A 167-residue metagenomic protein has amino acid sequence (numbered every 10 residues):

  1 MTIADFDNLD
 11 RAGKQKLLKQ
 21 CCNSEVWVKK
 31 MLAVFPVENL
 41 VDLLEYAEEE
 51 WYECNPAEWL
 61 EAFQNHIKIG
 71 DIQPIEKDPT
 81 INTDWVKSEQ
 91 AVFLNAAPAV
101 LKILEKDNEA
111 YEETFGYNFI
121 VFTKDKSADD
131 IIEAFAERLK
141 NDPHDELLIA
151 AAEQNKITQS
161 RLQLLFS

Functional and structural regions predicted by a protein language model:
M1-L9, K19-C21, V26-D107, I157-S167: Aromatic-anchored, charged helix-turn/loop surface patch used as a conserved interaction hotspot
K16, E25, K29, A57-E61 (+4 more regions): Non-catalytic, well-ordered alpha-helical scaffold segments
L17-L18, D142: Long amphipathic alpha-helical repeat/alpha-solenoid cores
A91-S167: C-terminal non-catalytic interaction appendages of large macromolecular assemblies
